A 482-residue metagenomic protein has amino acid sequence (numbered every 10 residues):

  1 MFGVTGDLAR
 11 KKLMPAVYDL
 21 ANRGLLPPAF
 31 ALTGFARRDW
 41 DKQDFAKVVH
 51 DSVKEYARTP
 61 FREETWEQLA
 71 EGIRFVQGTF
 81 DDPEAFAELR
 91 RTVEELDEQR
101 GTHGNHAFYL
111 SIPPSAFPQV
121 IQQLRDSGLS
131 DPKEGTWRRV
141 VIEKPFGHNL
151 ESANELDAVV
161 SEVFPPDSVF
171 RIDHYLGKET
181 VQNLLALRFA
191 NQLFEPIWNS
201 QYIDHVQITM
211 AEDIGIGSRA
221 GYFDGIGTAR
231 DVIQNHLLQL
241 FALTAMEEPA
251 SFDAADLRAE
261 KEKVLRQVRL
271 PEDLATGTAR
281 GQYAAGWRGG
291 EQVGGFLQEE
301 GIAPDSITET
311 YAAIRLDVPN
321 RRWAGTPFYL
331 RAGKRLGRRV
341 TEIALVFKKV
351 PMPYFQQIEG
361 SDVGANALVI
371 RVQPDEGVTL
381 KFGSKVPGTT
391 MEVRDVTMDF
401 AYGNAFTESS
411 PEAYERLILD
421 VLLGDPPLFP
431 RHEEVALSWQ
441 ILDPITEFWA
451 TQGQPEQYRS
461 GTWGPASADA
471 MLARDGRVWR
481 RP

Functional and structural regions predicted by a protein language model:
M1-I142, F146-P482: Secretory/organelle targeting and membrane-embedding segments
